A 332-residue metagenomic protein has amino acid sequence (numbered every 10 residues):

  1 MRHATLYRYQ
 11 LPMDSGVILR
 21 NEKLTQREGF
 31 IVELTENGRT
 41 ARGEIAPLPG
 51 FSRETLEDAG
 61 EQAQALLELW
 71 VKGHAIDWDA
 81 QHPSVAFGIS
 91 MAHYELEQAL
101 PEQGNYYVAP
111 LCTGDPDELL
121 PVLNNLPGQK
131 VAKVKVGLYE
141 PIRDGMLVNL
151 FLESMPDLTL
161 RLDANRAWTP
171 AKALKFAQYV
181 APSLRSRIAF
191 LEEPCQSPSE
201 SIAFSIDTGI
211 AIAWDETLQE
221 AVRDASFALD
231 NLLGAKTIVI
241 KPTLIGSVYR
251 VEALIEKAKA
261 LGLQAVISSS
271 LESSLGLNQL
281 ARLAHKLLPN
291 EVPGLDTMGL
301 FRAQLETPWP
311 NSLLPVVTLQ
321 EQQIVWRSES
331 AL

Functional and structural regions predicted by a protein language model:
M1-L160, N165-A171, Q178-P182, L305-L332: N-terminal capping/lid subdomain adjacent to the active-site entrance of alpha/beta enzymes
Y9-P12, G114, L218, L271 (+1 more regions): Short, solvent-exposed coil/turn elements at secondary-structure transition points
G29, A235, N290: Active-site lining segments that contact anionic ligands and/or coordinate catalytic metals
I45, E193, L295: Active-site donor-binding loop signature of nucleotide-sugar glycosyltransferases
A132-V134, L191, I238, P293: Hydrophobic residues within beta-strands of alpha/beta enzymes
P141-A284, F301-S312: Catalytic core of soluble alpha/beta enzymes
L288-G299: Short helix/strand-capping turn motifs
